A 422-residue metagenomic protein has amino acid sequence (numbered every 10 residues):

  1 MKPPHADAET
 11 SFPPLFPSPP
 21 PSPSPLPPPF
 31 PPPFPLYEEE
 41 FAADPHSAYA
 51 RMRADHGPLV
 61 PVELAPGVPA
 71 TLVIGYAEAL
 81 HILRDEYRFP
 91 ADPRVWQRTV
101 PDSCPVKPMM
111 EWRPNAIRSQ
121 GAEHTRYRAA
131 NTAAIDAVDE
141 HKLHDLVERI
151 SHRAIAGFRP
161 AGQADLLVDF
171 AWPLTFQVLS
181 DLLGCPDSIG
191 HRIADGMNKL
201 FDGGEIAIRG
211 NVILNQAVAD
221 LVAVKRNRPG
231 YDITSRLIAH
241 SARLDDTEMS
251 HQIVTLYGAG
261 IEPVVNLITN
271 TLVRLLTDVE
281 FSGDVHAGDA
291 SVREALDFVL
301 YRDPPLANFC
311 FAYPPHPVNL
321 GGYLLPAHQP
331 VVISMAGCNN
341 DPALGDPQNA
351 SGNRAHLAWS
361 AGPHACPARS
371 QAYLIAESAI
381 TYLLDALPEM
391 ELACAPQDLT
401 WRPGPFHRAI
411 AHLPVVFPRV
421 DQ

Functional and structural regions predicted by a protein language model:
K2-P19, P23-L167, F176-A194, N198-L200 (+1 more regions): Active-site substrate-recognition loop segments, prototypically the cytochrome P450 B′-helix/B-C loop
G75, G260, H328, A376: Short, conserved phosphate/pyrophosphate- and ester-handling motifs at nucleotide-, phospho-/glycolipid
D181-S188, T271-V285, C338-L344, E389 (+1 more regions): Cytochrome P450
L183, R192-T247: Cytochrome P450 catalytic core segment centered on helix I
S250-T255, I261-H286, S370-L387: Cytochrome P450 catalytic-core helices
H286-Y323: Conserved cytochrome P450 K-helix E-x-x-R motif and the immediately C-terminal K′/meander segment
N308, G321-G322, A327-A343: A translation/RNA-centric and nucleic-acid-associated enzymatic feature enriched in Class II aminoacyl-tRNA synthetases
D346-L413, Q422: Cytochrome P450 heme-thiolate "Cys pocket" and heme-binding signature region
